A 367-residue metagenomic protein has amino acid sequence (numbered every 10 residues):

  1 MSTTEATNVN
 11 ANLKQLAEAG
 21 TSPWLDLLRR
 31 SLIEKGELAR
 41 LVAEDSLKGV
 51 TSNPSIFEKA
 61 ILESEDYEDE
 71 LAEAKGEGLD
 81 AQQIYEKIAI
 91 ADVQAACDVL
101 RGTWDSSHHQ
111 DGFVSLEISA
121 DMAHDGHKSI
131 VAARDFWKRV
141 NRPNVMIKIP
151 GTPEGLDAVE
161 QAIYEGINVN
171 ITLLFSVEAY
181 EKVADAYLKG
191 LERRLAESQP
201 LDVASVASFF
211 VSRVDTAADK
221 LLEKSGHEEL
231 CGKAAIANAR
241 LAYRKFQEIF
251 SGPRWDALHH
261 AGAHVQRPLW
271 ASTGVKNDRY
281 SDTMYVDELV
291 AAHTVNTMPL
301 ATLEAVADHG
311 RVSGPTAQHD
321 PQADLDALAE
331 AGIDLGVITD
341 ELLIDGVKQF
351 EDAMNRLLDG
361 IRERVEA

Functional and structural regions predicted by a protein language model:
S2-G36: N- or domain-start disorder-to-order transition segments that initiate the globular core
T21-L27, K48-S52, G112-I118, V145-I149 (+4 more regions): Hydrophobic faces of well-ordered beta-strands that scaffold small-molecule active sites in alpha/beta enzyme cores
L28-R30, S55, S119-A123, P150-E154 (+3 more regions): Active-site beta-loop-alpha junctions enriched in small/polar residues
L32, D125-I130, I149-I163, S176-G190: Active-site-adjacent beta->alpha loops and helix N-cap segments on the catalytic face of soluble alpha/beta enzymes
S46-L47, N141, A158-V169: Glycine-enriched alpha-helix->loop->beta-strand junction motifs that scaffold or abut catalytic
S52, I56-A158: Active-site beta->alpha loop and helix N-cap motifs at the rims of alpha/beta catalytic domains
I167-A301: Catalytic alpha/beta core domains of metabolic enzymes, predominantly
G262-E366: Flexible, acidic glycine-rich loops studded with aromatic residues
